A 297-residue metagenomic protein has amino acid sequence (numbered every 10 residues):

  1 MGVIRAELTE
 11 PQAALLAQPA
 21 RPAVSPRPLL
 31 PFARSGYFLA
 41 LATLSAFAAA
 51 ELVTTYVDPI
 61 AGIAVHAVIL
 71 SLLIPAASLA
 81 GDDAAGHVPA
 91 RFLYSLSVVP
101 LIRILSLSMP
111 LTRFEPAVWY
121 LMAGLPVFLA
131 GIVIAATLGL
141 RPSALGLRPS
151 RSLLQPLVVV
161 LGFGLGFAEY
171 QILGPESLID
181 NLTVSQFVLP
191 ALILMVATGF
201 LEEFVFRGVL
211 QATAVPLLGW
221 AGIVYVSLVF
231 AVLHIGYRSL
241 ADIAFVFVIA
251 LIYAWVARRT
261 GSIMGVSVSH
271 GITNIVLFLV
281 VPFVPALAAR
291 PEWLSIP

Functional and structural regions predicted by a protein language model:
M1-L138, P282-P297: N-terminal, membrane-interfacial amphipathic/helix-forming hydrophobic leader that caps and precedes the first
L41, L93, Q155-V160, V188-L192 (+3 more regions): Hydrophobic alpha-helical transmembrane segments
A61, F114-A123, P190, V215-V226 (+1 more regions): Membrane-interface starts of transmembrane alpha-helices
I63-I74, L121-L129, V188-L192, A244-I252 (+2 more regions): Membrane-embedded alpha-helical segments of multi-pass membrane proteins, especially the transmembrane helices
L107-T198, A286-P297: Juxtamembrane helix-loop-helix connectors linking adjacent transmembrane helices in multi-pass membrane enzymes
A144-V158, F200-Y225, R258-S262: Membrane-interface helix/loop boundary segments of multi-pass membrane proteins
F200, I223-P297: Functionally important transmembrane alpha-helices
